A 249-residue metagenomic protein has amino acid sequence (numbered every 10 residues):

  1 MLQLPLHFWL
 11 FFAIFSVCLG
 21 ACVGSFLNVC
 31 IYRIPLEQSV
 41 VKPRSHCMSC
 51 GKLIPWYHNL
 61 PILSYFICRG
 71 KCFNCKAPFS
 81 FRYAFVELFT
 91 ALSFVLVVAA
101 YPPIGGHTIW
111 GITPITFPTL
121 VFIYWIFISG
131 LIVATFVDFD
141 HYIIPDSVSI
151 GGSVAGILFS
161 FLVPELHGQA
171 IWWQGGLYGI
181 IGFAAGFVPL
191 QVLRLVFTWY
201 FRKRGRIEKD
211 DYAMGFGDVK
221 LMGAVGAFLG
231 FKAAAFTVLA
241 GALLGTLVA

Functional and structural regions predicted by a protein language model:
M1-A249: A membrane-topology feature that recognizes alpha-helical transmembrane segments and their immediate juxtamembrane
